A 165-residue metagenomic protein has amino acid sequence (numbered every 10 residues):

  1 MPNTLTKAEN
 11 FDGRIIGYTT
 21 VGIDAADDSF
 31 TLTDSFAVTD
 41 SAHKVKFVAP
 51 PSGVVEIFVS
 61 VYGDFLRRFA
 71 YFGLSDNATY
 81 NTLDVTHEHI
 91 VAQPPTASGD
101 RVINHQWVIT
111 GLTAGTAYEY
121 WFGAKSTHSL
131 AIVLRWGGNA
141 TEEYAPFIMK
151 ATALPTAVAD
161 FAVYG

Functional and structural regions predicted by a protein language model:
M1-D12, G165: Short, intrinsically disordered N-terminal pre-domain segments
K7-A25: Extracellular carbohydrate-recognition regions
T20-G165: Terminal beta-strand-rich extracellular "head" domains that mediate receptor/glycan or other ligand binding
